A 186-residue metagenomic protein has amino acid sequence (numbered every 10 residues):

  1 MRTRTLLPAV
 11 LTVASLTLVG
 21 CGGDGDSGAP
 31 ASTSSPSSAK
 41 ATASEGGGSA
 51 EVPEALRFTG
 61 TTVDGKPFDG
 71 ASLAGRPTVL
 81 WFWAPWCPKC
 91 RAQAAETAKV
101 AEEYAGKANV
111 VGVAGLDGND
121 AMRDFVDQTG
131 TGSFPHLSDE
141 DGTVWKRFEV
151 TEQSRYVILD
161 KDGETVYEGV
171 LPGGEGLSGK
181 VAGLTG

Functional and structural regions predicted by a protein language model:
M1-A9: Bacterial N-terminal signal peptides that target proteins for export
T17-G20: C-terminal motif of bacterial Sec signal peptides marking the signal peptidase cleavage site
G22-G25: Bacterial signal peptide processing site
S32-G70: N-terminal "domain-start" segment that seeds a small globular fold
D69-R91: Short active-site neighborhood of thiol/selenol oxidoreductases, capturing the structured segment around
V79-L80, V110, Y156: Hydrophobic beta-strand anchors of alpha/beta hydrolase catalytic cores
R91-T129, E140: Structural microenvironment flanking redox-active thiols in thiol-disulfide oxidoreductases
D127-G132, E140-G186: Thiol/disulfide oxidoreductase modules built on the thioredoxin-like
